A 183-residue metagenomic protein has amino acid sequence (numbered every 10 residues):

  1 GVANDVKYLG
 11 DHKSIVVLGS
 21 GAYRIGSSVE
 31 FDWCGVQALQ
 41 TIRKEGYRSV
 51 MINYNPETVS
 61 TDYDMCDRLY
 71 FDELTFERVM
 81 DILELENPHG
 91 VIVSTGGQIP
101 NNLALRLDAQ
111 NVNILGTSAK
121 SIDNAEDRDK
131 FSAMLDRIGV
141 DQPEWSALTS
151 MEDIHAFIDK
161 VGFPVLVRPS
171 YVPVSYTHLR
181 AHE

Functional and structural regions predicted by a protein language model:
G1-V140, A147-A156: ATP-binding N-terminal substructure of ATP-dependent carboxylate-amine bond-forming enzymes
S14, P164, H178: A residue-level signal for beta-strand positions that form part of recognition/binding surfaces within mature
E126-D129, V172-Y176: Conserved A3 ("GATE") glycine/threonine-rich loop of ANL adenylate-forming enzymes
L135, F157-S175: ATP-grasp fold ATP-binding core
T177-E183: Conserved small/polar residues in nucleotide/adenosyl-binding loops
